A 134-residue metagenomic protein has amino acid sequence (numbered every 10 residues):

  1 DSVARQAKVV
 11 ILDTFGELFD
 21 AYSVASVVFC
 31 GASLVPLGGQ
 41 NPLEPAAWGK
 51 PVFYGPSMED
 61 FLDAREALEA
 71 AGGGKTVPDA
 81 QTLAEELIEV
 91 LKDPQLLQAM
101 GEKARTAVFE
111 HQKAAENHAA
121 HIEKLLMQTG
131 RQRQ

Functional and structural regions predicted by a protein language model:
D1-Q134: Nucleotide-activated sugar donor-binding and catalytic core shared by glycosyltransferases and related lipid-linked
